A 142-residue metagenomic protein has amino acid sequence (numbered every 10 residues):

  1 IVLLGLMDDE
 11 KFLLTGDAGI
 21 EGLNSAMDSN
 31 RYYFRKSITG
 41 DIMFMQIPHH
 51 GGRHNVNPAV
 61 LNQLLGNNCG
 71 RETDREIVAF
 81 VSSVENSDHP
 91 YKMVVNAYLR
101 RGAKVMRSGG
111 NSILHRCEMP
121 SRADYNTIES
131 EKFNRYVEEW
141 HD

Functional and structural regions predicted by a protein language model:
I1-D41, N55, R116-D142: Core dinuclear metal-dependent hydrolase active-site scaffold
G5, G16-G22, G40, G51-G52 (+4 more regions): Residue-identity detector for glycine
F12-A18, D41-H54, A79-V84, R107-G109: Active-site neighborhood of phospho(di)ester-bond hydrolases with catalytic His/Asp-centered motifs
R31-F34, R53-R71, H89-P90: A short, acidic, amphipathic alpha-helical segment used as a generic capping/interface helix at domain edges
G66-D142: Binuclear metal-ion centers of metallo-dependent hydrolases, dominated by the metallo-beta-lactamase
